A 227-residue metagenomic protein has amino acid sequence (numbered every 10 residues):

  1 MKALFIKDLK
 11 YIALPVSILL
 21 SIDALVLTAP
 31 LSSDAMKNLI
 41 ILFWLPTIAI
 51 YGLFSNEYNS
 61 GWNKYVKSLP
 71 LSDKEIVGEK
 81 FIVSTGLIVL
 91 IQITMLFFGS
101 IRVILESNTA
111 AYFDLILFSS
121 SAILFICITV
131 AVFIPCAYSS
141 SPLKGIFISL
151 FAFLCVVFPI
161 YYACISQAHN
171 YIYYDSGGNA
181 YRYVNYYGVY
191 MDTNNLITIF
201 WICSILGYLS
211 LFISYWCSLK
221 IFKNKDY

Functional and structural regions predicted by a protein language model:
M1-G61, E79-Y227: Hydrophobic alpha-helical transmembrane segments of membrane proteins
S68-D73: Short helix-to-coil transition segments within interhelical loops that connect adjacent transmembrane helices
E75-V77: Alpha-helix N-cap/helix-start motif at helix boundaries, enriched for small hydrophobics
